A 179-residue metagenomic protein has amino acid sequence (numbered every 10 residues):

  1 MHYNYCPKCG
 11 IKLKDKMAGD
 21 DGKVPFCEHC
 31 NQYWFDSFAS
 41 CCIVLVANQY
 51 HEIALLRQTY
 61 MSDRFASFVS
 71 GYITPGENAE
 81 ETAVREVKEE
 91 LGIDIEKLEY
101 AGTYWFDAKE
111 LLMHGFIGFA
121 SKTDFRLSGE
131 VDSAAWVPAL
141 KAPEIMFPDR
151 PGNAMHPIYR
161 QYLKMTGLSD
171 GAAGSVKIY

Functional and structural regions predicted by a protein language model:
M1-I43: Acidic, metal-coordinating catalytic segment for phosphate/diphosphate chemistry, firing primarily on the Nudix
G19-G22, H29-C30, V46-H51, K97-A101: Extended, polar beta-sheet/loop recognition surfaces of beta-rich domains that mediate binding to diverse ligands
D21, S62, A108-L111: Short acidic/glycine-enriched loop/turn segments that link adjacent beta-strands
S40-C42, H51, H114, D132: Change "...and in nucleic-acid phosphodiester-cleaving endonucleases..." to "...and in nucleic-acid processing enzymes
V46-N48, R57, F119-A120, P138: Residue-level signal for short segments within beta-strands and strand-turn junctions of well-structured beta-sheet
A47-E89: Conserved Nudix-box catalytic region and its N-terminal flanking loop in Nudix hydrolases and closely related
I73-L98, G102-A154, K177-Y179: Unchanged
A154-Y179: Charged phosphate-binding loop/patch that engages nucleotide di/tri-phosphates or the phosphate backbone of nucleic
